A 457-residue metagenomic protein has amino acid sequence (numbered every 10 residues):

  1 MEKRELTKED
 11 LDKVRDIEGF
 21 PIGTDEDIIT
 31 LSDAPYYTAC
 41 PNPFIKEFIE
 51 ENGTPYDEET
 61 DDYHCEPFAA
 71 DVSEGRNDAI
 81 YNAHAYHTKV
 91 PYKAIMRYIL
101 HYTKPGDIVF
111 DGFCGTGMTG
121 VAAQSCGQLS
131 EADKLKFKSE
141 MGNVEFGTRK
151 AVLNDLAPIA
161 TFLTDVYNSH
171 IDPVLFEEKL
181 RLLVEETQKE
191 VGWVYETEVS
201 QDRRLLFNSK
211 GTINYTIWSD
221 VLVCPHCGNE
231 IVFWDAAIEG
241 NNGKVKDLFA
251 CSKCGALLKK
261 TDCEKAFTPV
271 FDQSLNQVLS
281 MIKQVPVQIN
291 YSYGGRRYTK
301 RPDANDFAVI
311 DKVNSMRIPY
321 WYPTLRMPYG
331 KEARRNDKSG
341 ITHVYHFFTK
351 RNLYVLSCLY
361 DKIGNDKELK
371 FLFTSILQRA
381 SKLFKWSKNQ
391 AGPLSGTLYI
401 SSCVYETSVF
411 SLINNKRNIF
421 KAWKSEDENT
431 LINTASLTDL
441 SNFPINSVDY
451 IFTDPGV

Functional and structural regions predicted by a protein language model:
E2-G112, A122-P444: Nucleic-acid modification enzymes, centered on SAM-dependent nucleic-acid methyltransferases
G115, G456: Conserved SAM-binding loop
G117-V121: Glycine-rich SAM-binding Motif I of class I
I451-F452: Hydrophobic beta-strand segment of the Class I
